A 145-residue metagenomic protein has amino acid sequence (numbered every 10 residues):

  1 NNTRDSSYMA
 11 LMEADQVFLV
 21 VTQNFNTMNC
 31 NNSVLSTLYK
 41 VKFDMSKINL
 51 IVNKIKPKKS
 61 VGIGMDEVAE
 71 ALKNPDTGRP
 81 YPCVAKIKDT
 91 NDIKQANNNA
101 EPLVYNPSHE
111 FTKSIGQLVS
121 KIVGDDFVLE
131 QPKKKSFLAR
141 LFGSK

Functional and structural regions predicted by a protein language model:
N1-P82: Conserved catalytic-core segment of NTP-binding enzymes
T27-N31, N49, E67, A85 (+3 more regions): Generic hydrophobic/packing signal
V34-K42, K58-D66, D89-N99, G124-K133: Noncatalytic linker/hinge segments flanking ATPase motor cores
I55-K56, L72-L103, I115: Beta-strand-loop-alpha "switch" segments that mediate conformational coupling across diverse proteins
V61, T77, K86, S108-F111: Short amphipathic alpha-helix initiation/capping segments at coil-to-helix junctions
D66-N74, Q95, Q117-S120, R140: Charged/polar, solvent-exposed surface patches and flexible loops
N98-K145: NTP-binding/hydrolysis catalytic cores, primarily Walker-type P-loop NTPases
